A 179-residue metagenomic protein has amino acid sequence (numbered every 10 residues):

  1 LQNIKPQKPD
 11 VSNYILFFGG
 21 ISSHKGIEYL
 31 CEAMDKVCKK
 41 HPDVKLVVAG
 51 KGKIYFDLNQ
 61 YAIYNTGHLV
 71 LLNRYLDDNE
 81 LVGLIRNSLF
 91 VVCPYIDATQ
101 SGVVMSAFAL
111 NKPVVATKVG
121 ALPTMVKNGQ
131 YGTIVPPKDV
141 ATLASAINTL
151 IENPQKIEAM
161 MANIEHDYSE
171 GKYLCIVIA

Functional and structural regions predicted by a protein language model:
P9-K25, C31-M34: Conserved donor-binding/catalytic core segment of Leloir-type glycosyltransferases
I15, L30-M34, L46, A107 (+1 more regions): A structural motif in glycosyltransferase catalytic domains
F18, K45-L58, R74: Glycosyltransferase donor-sugar binding loop
L58-V82: Nucleotide-activated donor-binding/catalytic signature segment of Leloir-type glycosyltransferases, i.e., the conserved
G83-T99, K112: Acidic donor-binding loop of glycosyltransferase active sites
M105-S106, V119-G129, T133-I134: Short acidic/histidine- and often glycine-rich active-site loop of Leloir-type glycosyltransferases that engages
N128-G129, T133-V140, N148-P154: Conserved acidic donor-binding segment of nucleotide-sugar-dependent glycosyltransferases
K156-G171: A short, well-ordered alpha-helix in the C-terminal region of glycosyltransferases
